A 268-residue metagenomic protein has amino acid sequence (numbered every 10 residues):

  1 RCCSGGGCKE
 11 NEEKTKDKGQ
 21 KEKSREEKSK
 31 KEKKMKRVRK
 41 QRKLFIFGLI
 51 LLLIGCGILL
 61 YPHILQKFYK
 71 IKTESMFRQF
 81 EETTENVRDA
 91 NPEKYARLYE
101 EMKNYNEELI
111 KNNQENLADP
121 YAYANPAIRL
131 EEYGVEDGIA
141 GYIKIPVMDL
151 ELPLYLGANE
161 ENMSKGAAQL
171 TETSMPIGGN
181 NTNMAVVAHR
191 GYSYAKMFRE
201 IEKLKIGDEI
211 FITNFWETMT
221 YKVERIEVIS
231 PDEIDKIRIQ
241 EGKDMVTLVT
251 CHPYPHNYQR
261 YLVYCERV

Functional and structural regions predicted by a protein language model:
R1-S75: Gram-positive cell-envelope targeting signals
Q41-F45, L51-V268: Solvent-exposed, non-transmembrane regions of membrane-associated and secreted proteins
